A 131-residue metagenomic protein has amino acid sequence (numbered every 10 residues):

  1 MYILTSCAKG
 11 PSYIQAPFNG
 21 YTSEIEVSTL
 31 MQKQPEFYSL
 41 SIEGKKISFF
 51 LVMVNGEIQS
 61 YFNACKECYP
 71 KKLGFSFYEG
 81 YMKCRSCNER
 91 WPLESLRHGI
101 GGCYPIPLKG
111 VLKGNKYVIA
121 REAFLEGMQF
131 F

Functional and structural regions predicted by a protein language model:
M1-T5: Sec-dependent bacterial lipoprotein signal peptides
C7-F75, P107-F131: N-terminal pre-ligand scaffold of iron-sulfur
G56, R90-L93, G99-G102: Domain-level signature for proteins that mediate thiol-based redox and metal-cofactor handling
K72-Y78, E94-L96: Short Cys/His-rich "knuckle" micro-motifs
E79-C87, H98-L108: Short cysteine/histidine-rich metal-coordination sites, predominantly Zn2+-binding motifs
M82, R90-P92, Y117, L125: Solvent-exposed loop/turn segments at secondary-structure junctions within structured extracellular/periplasmic domains
